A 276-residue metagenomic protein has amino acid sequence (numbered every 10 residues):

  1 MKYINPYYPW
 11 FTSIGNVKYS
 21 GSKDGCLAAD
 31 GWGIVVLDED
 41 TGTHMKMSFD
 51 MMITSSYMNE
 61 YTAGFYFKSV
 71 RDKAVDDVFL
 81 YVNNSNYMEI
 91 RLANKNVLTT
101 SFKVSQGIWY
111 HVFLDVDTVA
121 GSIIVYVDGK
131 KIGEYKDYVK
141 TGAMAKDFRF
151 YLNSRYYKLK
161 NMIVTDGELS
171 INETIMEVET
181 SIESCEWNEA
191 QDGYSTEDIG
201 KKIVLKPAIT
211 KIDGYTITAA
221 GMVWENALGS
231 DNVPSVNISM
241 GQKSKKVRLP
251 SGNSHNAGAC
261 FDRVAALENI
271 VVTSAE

Functional and structural regions predicted by a protein language model:
M1-V17: Short, tryptophan-glycine- and acidic/Ser/Thr-enriched carbohydrate-recognition patches
G15-G33, N86-Y87, A190-D198, K245: Short carbohydrate-recognition loop motifs
A28-M88: Secretory/extracellular carbohydrate-interaction modules and structurally similar beta-sandwich "look-alikes"
M47-F49, I108-D117, I123-V125: Short tryptophan-centered beta-strand motifs in secreted/extracellular beta-sheet-rich domains of glycan-recognition
I90-H111: Short, aromatic/His-centered strand-loop micro-motif at the edge of beta-sheets
V112, K160-G167, T174: Extracellular beta-strand elements of beta-rich domains used for carbohydrate recognition/degradation or cell-matrix
Y135-N161: Flexible glycan-contacting loops in extracellular carbohydrate-active proteins
G167-E276: Disulfide-rich extracellular domains of secreted proteins
